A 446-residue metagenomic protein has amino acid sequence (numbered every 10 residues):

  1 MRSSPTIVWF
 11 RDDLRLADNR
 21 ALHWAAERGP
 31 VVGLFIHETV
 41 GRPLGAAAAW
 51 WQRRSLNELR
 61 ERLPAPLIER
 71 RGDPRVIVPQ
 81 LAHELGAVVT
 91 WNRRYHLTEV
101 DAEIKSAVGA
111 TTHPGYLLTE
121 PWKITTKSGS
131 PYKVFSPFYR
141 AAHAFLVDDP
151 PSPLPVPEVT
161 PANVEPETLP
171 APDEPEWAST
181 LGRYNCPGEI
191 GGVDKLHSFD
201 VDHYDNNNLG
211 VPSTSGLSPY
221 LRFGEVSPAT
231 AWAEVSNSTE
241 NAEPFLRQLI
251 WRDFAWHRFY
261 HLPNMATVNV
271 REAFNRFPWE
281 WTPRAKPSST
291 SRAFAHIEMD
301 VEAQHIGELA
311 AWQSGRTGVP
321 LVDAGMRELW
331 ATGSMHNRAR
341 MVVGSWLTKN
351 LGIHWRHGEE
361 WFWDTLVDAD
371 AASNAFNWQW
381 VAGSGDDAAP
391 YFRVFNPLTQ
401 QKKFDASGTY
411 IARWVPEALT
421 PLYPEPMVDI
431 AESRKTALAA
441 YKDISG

Functional and structural regions predicted by a protein language model:
M1-P150, N241, R327-E328, A439-A440 (+1 more regions): Trp/Phe/Arg-rich N-terminal binding region typifying the photolyase-homology
H23, S218, T230, A310 (+3 more regions): Contiguous, well-ordered alpha-helical segments that form the cores/surfaces of helical PPI scaffolds
A48-W51, K127, P219-F223, A242 (+7 more regions): Secondary-structure capping and boundary motifs in well-ordered enzyme cores
G129-F294, Q400-G446: Glycine/tryptophan-enriched, flexible segments
S213-G216, E280-P283, P287, Q304-G315 (+1 more regions): Active-site-adjacent structural elements in folded domains
F259-T267, P283-H296, E302-G307, A371-R393 (+1 more regions): Charged/polar, low-hydrophobicity segments characteristic of intrinsically disordered regions and flexible loops
A266, A273-R276, A339-S384: Active/binding-pocket-proximal capping segment
E302, G307, A311-G318, V381-A418 (+1 more regions): Long, charge-rich low-complexity segments
